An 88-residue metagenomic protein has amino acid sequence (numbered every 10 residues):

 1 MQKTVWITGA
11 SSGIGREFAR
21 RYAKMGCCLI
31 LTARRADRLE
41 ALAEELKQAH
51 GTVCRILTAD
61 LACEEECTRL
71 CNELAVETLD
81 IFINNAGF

Functional and structural regions predicted by a protein language model:
T4-I7, F82-I83: Conserved hydrophobic beta-strands of the Rossmann-like cofactor-binding core in SDR/related NAD(P)H-dependent
S11-S12: Conserved glycine-rich cofactor-binding loop
G15-R16: N-terminal Rossmann-fold NAD(P) dinucleotide-binding loop
Y22: Aromatic pocket-lining residues of Rossmann-like dinucleotide-binding sites
M25-L42: Conserved glycine-rich Rossmann-like NAD(P)H-binding loop of the short-chain dehydrogenase/reductase
H50-V53, N72-N84: A glycine-rich helix->loop->beta "capping" turn within Rossmann-like NAD(P)(H)-dependent oxidoreductase domains
T58-R69: The beta1-alpha1 cofactor-binding region of Rossmann-like NAD(H)/NADP(H)-dependent oxidoreductases
A86-F88: Conserved NAD(P)H cofactor-binding loop of Rossmann-fold oxidoreductase domains
